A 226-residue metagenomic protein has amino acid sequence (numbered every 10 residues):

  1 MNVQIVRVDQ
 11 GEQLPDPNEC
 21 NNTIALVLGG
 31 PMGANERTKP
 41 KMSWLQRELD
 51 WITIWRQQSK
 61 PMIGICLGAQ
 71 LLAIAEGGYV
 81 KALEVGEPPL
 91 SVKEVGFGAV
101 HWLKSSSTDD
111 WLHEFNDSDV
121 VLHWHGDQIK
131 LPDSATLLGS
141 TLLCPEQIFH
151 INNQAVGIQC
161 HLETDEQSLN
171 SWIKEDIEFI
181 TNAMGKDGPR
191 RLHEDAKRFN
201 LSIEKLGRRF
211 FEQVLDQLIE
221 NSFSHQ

Functional and structural regions predicted by a protein language model:
M1-K60, N170, T181-Q226: N-terminal beta1-alpha1 cap of cysteine-dependent amidohydrolase-like domains
P15, N35-T38, A73-A75, D133 (+2 more regions): Short glycine-/acidic-enriched loop or helix-start segments at secondary-structure transitions that form or flank
E19, K39-M42, E76-V80, T136 (+2 more regions): Short, glycine/charged-enriched secondary-structure capping and boundary segments
V27-L28, C66, Q159: Short beta-strand segments
G30-P31, A69, G126, L162: Active-site metal-binding loops of divalent metal-dependent hydrolases
M32-K104: Cysteine-nucleophile active-site neighborhood
G78-Q167: Pocket-forming structural segment of enzyme catalytic cores
T164-I180: Short, solvent-exposed beta-strand-terminating loops
